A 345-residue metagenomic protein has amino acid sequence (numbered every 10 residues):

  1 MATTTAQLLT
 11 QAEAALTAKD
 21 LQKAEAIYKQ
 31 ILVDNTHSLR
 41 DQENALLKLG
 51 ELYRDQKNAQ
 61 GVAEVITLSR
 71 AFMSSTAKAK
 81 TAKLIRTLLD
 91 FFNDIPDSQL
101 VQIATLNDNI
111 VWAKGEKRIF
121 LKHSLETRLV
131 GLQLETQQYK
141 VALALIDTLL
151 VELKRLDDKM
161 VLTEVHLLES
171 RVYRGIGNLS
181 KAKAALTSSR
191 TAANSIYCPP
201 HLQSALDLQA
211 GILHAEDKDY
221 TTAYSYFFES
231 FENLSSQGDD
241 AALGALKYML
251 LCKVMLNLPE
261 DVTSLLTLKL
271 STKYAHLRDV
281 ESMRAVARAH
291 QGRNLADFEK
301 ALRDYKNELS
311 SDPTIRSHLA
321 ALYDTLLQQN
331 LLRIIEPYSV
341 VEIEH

Functional and structural regions predicted by a protein language model:
M1-H345: Extended alpha-helical scaffold regions
